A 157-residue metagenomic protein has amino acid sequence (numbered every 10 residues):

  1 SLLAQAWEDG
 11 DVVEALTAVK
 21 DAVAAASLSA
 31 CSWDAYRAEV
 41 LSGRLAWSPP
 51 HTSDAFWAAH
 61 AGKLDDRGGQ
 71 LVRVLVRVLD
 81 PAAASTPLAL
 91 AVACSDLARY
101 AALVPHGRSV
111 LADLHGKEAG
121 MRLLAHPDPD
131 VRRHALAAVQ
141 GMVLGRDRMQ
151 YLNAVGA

Functional and structural regions predicted by a protein language model:
S1-A157: Long amphipathic alpha-helical tracts in eukaryotic proteins
